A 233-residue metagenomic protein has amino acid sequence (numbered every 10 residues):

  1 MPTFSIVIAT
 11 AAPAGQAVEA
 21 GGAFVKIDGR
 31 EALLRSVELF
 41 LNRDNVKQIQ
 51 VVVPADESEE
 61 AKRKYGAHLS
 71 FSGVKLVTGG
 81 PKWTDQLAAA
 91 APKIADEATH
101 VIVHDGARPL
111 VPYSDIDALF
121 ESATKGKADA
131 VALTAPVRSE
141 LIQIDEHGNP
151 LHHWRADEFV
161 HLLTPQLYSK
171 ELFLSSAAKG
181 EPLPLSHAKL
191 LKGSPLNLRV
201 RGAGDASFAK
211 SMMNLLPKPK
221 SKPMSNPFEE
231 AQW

Functional and structural regions predicted by a protein language model:
M1-A12, N42-R43, P195-R199, A203-W233: SAM-dependent methyltransferases
M1-S58: N-terminal glycine-rich phosphate-binding loop and ensuing alpha1 helix
L33, A90, D105, S169 (+1 more regions): Residue-level signal for inorganic ion chemistry
V46, A98-T99, K127-V131: Short, high-confidence coil segments that cap the C-terminus of an alpha-helix and link into the following beta-strand
E59-Y65: Acidic helix N-cap motif at the loop->helix transition within catalytic regions of sugar-transfer enzymes
G66-V101, K179: Short phosphate-binding loop-to-helix
G106-L110: Acidic metal-phosphate-binding loop of nucleotide-sugar-dependent transferases
V111-K192, Q232-W233: Conserved core of the sugar-phosphate nucleotidyltransferase
